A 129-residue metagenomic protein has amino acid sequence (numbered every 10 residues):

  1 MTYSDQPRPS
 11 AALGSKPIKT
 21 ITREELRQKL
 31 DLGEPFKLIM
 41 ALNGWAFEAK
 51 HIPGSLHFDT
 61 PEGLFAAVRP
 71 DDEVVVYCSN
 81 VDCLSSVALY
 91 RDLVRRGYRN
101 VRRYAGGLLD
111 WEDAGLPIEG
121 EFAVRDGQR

Functional and structural regions predicted by a protein language model:
M1-A46, G120-R129: Flexible, polar/low-complexity N-terminal or interdomain linker segments that lie immediately upstream of folded
T22, D59, A105: Short loop/edge segments at beta-strand edges and connector loops that shape dinucleotide/nucleotide cofactor-binding
L32-L38, P53-G54, E73, R99-N100: Short active-site oxyanion
N43, P61, G107-L108: A generic "binding-loop/recognition-motif" signal
L56-E62: Glycine-rich, highly charged phosphate/nucleotide-binding loops
F65-E112: Catalytic cysteine-centered active loop of the rhodanese-like fold, especially the PTP/DSP P-loop
R95, W111-G127: Short, Lys/Arg-rich amphipathic alpha-helical interaction segments that bind nucleic acids or acidic protein surfaces
